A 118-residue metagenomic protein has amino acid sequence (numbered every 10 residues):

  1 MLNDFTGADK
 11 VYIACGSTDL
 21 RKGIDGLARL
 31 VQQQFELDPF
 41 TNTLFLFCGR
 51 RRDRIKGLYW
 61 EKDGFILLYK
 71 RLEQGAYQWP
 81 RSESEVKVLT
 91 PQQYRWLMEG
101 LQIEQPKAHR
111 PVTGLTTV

Functional and structural regions predicted by a protein language model:
M1-V118: Polybasic/polar functional segments that serve as interface/processing modules
